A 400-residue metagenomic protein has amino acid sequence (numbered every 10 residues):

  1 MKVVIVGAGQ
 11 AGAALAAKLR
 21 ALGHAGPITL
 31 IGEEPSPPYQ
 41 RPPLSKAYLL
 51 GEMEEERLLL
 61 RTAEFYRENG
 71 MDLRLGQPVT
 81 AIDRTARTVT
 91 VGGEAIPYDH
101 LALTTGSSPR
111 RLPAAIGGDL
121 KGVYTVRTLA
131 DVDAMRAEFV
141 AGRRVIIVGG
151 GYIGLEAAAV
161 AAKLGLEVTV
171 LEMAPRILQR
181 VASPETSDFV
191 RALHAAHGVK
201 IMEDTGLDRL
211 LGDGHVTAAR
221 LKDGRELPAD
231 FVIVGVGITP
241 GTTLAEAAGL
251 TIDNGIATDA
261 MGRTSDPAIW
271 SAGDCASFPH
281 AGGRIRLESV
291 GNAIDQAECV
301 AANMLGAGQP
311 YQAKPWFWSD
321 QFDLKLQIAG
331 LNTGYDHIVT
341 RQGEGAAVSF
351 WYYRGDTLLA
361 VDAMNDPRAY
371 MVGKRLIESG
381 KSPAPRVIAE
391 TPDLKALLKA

Functional and structural regions predicted by a protein language model:
M1-K2, A8, C275-M371: Mid-to-C-terminal Rossmann-like scaffold of FAD/NAD(P)H-dependent oxidoreductases
M1-M71, V160-V181, V372: Beta1-alpha1 glycine-rich phosphate/pyrophosphate-binding loop at the start of Rossmann-like nucleotide-binding domains
V3-V4, L59-I146, R220-K222, I233-G235 (+2 more regions): FAD-binding core/adjacent interface of flavoenzyme oxidoreductases
G7-Q10, R127, V148-I153: Glycine-rich Rossmann-fold phosphate-binding loop(s) that bind the pyrophosphate of adenine dinucleotide cofactors
A25-P27, L73-T90, I96, L164-A260: A Rossmann-like FAD-binding core segment of flavoenzymes
D119-V140, G212-R220, R225-A302: FAD-site-proximal beta/loop scaffold in flavoenzymes
A134-A182, V216: Rossmann-like NAD(P)H-binding beta-loop-alpha module
M135, S382-A400: Cysteine/selenocysteine-centered motifs that mediate thiol-based redox chemistry or coordinate metal-sulfur cofactors
